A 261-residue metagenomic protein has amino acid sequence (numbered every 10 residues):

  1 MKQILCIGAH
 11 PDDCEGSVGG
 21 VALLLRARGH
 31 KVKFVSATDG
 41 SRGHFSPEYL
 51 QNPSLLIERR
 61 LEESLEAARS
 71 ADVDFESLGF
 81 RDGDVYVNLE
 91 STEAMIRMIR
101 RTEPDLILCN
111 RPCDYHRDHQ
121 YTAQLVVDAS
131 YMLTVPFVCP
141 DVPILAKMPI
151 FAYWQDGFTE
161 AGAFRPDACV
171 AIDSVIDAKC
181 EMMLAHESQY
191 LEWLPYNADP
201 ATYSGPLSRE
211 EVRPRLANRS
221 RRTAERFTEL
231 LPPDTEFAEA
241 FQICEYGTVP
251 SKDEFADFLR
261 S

Functional and structural regions predicted by a protein language model:
M1-T102, E254-F258: Active-site rim/loop-helix segments in enzyme catalytic domains that contact anionic ligands
K2, C139-P140, L145-K147, F158-A161 (+1 more regions): C-terminal accessory domains and tails appended to enzymatic cores
G20, C113, G157, G247: Flexible, active-site-proximal loop/turn residues at the rims of small-molecule/cofactor binding pockets and catalytic
K33, D74-D156, F164-R165: Internal alpha/beta domain cores that form substrate/cofactor-binding pockets in large enzymes and binding proteins
H44-Y49, Q120-Y121, A163-D167: Short aromatic-enriched loop/helix-cap "lid" or pocket-rim segments at secondary-structure transitions that line
E62-E66, Q124, D128, D177 (+1 more regions): Residues on a specific face of well-ordered alpha-helices
